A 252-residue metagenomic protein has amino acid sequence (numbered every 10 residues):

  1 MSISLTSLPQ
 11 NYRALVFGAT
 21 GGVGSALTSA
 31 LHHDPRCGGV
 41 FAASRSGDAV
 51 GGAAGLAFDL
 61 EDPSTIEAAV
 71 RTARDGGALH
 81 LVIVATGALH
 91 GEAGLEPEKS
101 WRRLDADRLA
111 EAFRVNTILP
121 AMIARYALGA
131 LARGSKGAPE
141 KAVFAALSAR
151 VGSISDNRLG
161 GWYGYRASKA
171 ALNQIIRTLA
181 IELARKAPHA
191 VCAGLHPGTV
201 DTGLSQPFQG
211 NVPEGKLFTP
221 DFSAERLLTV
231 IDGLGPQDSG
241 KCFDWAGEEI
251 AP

Functional and structural regions predicted by a protein language model:
M1-L15, A19: Flexible N-terminal pre-Rossmann segment of NAD(P)-dependent oxidoreductases
F17-H33: N-terminal Rossmann NAD(P)H-binding glycine-rich loop of SDR-like oxidoreductase domains
G47-I66: Rossmann-fold cofactor-recognition segment
P63-V70, S205: A conserved hydrophobic alpha-helix of the Rossmann-fold in NAD(P)-dependent oxidoreductases
T72-T86, H90: A glycine-rich helix->loop->beta "capping" turn within Rossmann-like NAD(P)(H)-dependent oxidoreductase domains
A88-A93, P97-I118, L128, A132-K186: Catalytic loop of short-chain dehydrogenase/reductase
G152-I154, I175-V212: Flexible, glycine-rich beta-alpha linker
G194, T202, Q206, G210-P252: C-terminal helical subdomain
